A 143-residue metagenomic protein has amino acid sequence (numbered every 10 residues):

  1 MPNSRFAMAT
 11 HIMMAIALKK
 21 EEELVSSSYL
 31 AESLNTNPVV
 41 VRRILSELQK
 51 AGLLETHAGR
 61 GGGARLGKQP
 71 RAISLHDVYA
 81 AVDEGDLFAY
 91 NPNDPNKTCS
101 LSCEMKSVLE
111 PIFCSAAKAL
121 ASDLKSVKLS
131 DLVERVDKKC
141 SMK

Functional and structural regions predicted by a protein language model:
M1-M13: Short alpha-helical segments that sit at the start of domains
I12-K19, A81: Short amphipathic alpha-helical elements of helix-turn-helix/winged-helix folds
V25-N35: A short alpha-helical element within helix-turn-helix/winged-helix DNA-binding domains across DNA-binding proteins
N37-V40: Short coil turns linking two alpha-helices in DNA-binding domains
L45-Q49: Basic amphipathic alpha-helical segments that dock to polyanions
G52-G67: Beta-hairpin "wing" of winged helix-turn-helix
P70-P95, F113: Conserved segment of winged-helix/HTH DNA-binding domains
P92-K143: C-terminal regulatory/oligomerization modules of transcriptional regulators
